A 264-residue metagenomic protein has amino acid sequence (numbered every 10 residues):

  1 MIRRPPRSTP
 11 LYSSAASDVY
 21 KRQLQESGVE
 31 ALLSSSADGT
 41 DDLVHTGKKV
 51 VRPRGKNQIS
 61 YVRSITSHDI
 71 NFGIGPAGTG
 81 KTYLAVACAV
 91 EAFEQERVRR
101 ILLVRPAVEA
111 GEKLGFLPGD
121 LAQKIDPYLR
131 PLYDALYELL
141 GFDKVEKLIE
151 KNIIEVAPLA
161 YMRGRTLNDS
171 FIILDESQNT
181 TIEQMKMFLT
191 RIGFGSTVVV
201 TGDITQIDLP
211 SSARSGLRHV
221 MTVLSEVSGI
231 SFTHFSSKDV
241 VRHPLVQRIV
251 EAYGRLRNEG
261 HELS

Functional and structural regions predicted by a protein language model:
M1-A16, Y20: Single conserved hydrophobic/aromatic residue that forms the stacking wall/gate of nucleotide- or nucleobase-binding
R4, S8, N57, K124: Conserved acidic
S14-D38: Interdomain "pre-motor" coupling segment immediately N-terminal to P-loop NTPase/helicase cores
Q23, T46-K48, R52-K56, R63-L174 (+1 more regions): Conserved helicase motor core of SF1/SF2 NTP-dependent helicases
L33-R52: Primarily NTPase-proximal linker/entry elements flanking Walker-type ATP/GTP-binding cores
